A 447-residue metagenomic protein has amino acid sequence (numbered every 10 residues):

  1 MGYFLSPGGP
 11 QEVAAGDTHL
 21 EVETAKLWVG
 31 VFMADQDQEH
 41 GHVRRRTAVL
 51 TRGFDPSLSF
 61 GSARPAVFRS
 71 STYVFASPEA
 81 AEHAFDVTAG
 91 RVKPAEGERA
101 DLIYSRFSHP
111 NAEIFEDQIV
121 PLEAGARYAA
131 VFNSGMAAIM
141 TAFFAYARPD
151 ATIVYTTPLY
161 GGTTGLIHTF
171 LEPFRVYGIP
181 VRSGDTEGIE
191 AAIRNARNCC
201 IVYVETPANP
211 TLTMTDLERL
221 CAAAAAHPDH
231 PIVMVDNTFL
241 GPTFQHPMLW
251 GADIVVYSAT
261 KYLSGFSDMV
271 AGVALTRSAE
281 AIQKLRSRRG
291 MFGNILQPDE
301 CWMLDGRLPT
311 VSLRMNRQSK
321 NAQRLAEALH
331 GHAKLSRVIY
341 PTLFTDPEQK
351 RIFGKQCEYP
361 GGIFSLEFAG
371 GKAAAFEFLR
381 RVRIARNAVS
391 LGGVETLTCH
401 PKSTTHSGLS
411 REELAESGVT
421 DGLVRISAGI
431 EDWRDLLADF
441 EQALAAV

Functional and structural regions predicted by a protein language model:
M1-F32, L308: N-terminal amphipathic/basic-hydrophobic helices that include classical n-h-c signal peptides and signal-anchor
G2, A34-D35, H168-T169, F174-I179 (+4 more regions): PLP-dependent enzyme catalytic core of the Aspartate aminotransferase-like
W28-E98: N-terminal glycine-rich, Lys/His-bearing helix-loop that initiates the first secondary-structure elements of many
A34-G41, T51-L58, L122, R127-L335 (+2 more regions): Conserved PLP-enzyme active-site core in the AAT-like
T72, S77-A137, G162-T163, I167-T169: Conserved N-terminal alpha-helix of the aminotransferase class I/II PLP-enzyme fold
L335-V424, A428: Conserved C-terminal alpha-helix-loop-beta "cap" of PLP-dependent enzymes that closes/shapes the active-site mouth
